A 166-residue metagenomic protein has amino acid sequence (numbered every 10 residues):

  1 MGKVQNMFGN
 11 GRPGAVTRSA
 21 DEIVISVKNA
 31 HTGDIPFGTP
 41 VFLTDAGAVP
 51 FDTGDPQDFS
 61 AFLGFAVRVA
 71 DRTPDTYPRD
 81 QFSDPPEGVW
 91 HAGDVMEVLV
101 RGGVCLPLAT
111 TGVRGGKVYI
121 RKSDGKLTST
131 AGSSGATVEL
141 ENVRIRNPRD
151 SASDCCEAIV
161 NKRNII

Functional and structural regions predicted by a protein language model:
M1-I166: Surface-exposed, low-hydrophobicity beta-strand/loop segments enriched in small/polar/acidic residues
